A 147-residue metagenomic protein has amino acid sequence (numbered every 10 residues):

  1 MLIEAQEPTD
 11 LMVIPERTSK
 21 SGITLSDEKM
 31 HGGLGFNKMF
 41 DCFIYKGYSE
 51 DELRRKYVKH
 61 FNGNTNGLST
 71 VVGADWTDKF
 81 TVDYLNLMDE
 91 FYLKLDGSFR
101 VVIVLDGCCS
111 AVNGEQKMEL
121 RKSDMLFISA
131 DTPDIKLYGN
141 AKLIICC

Functional and structural regions predicted by a protein language model:
M1, N113-T132: Short acidic-glycine-tyrosine-enriched beta hairpin
M1-R54: An exposed, glycine/acidic-rich loop-and-rim segment of catalytic or binding clefts
L2-A5, V13, L93-K94, S110-V112 (+1 more regions): Short beta-strand His + acidic residue motifs that chelate non-heme Fe in jelly-roll/DSBH and cupin folds
K56-F91: A short glycine-rich, His/Asp/Glu-containing loop-to-beta-strand
F80, N86-G114: Glycine- and acidic-residue-biased ligand/ion/polar-headgroup-sensing regions
M88-E90, G97, G107, R121-S123 (+2 more regions): Tight coil/turn sites that cap or link beta-strands
S123, D134, I145-C147: Sequence termini and other peripheral, non-core segments
